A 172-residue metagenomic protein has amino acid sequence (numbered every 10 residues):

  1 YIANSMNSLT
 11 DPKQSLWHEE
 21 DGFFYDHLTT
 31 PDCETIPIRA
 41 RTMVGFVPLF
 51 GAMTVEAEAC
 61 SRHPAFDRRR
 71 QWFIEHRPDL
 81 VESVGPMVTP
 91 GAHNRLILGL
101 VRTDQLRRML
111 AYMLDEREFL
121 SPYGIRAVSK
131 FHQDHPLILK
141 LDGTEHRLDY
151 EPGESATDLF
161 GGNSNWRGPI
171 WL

Functional and structural regions predicted by a protein language model:
Y1-L172: Acidic, mature catalytic/reactive cores of soluble proteins
